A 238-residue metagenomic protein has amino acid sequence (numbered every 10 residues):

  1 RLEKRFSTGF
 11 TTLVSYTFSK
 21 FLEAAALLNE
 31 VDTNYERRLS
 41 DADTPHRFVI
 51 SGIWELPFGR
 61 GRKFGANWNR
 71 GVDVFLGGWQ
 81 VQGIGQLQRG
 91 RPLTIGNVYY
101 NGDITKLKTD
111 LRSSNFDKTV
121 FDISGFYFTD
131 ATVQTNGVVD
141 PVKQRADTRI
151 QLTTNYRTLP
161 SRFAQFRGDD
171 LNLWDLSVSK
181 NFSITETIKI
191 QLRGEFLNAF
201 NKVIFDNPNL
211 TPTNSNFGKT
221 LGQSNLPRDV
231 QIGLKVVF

Functional and structural regions predicted by a protein language model:
R1-F238: Short, solvent-exposed micro-motifs at the edges of structured domains
